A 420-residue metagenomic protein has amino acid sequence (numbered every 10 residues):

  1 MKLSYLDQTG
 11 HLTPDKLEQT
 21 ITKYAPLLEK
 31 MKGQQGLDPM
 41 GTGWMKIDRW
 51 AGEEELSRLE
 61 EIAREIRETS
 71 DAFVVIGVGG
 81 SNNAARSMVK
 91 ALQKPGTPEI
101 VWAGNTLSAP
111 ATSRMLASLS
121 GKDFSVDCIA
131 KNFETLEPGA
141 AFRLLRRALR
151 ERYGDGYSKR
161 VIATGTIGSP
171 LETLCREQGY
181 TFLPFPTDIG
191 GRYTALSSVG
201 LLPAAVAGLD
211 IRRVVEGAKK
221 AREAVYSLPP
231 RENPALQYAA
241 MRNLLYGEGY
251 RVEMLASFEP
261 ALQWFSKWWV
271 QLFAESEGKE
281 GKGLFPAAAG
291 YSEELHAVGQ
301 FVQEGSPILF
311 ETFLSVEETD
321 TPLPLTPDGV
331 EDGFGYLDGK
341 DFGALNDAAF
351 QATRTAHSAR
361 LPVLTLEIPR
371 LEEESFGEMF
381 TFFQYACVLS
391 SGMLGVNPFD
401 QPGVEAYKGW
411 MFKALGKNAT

Functional and structural regions predicted by a protein language model:
M1-R64, D328-Y336: Extended, charge-enriched "interface" segments that sit outside catalytic cores
W50-R67, E232-L244: A short, well-structured juxtamembrane/interface segment
R64-L228, G409: Glycine-rich phosphate-binding loops that contact phosphosugars or nucleotide phosphates
S81-A84, A109-A111, E134-E137, S169-E172 (+6 more regions): Flexible loop/turn segments at secondary-structure boundaries
M88-E99, A148-E151, L272-G283, A356-R360: Short helix-loop-beta junction
R152-E311, D400-T420: Active-site phosphate/pyrophosphate-binding segments
A287-L371: Helicase-primase coupling helices
R370-T420: C-terminal helical/tail subdomains of lipid-metabolizing enzymes
